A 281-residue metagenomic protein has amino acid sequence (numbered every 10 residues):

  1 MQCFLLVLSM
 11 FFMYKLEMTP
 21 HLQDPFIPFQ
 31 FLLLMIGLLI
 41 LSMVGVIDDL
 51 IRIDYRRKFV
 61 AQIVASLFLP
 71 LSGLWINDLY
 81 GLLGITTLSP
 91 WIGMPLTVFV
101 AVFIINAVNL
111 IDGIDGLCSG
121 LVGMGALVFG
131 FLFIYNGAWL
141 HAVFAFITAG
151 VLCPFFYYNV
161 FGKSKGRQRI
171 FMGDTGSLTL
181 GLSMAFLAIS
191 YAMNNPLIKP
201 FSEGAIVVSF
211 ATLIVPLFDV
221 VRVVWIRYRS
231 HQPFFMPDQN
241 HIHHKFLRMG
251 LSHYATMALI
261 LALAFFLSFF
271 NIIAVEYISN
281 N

Functional and structural regions predicted by a protein language model:
M1, E17-F29, G45, R52-V98: Membrane-helix boundary/helix-loop-helix interface segments in multi-pass membrane proteins
Q2-M18, Q23, P28, L32-L39 (+2 more regions): Alpha-helical transmembrane segments
I36-M43, A61-G73, L96-N106, V122-V128 (+1 more regions): Membrane-embedded alpha-helical core segments of multi-pass
M43-V44, R57, A101, A107 (+2 more regions): Residue-level marker of motif borders
L83-T87, N109, A255-T256: Noncatalytic linker/hinge segments flanking ATPase motor cores
N106-N109, N159: Asparagine-centered polar/low-complexity signal
